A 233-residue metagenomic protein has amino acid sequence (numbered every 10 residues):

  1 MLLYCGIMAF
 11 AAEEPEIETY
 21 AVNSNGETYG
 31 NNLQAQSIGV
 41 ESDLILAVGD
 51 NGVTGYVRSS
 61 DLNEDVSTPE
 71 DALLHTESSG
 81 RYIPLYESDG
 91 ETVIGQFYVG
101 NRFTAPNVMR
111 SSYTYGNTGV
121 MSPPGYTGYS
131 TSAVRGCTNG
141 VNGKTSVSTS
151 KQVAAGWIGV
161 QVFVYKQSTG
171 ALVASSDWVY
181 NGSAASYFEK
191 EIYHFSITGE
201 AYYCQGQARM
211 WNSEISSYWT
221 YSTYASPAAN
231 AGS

Functional and structural regions predicted by a protein language model:
L3-E16: Sec-dependent signal peptide cleavage junction
G39-A72: Amphipathic alpha-helical packing elements
G90, F163-L172, S213: Change "in extracellular beta-sheet-rich domains … of secreted and cell-surface proteins" to "in beta-sheet-rich domains
Y113-V164: Short, surface-exposed binding/anchoring microloops in extracellular/periplasmic proteins
A171-A185: Solvent-exposed serine/threonine-rich low-complexity stretches and specific carbohydrate-binding patches
S186-S196: Exposed aromatic-hydrophobic patches
A201-S213: Short, aromatic- and glycine-rich surface loops/edge beta-strands on solvent-exposed regions
I215-S233: Short beta-strand elements
